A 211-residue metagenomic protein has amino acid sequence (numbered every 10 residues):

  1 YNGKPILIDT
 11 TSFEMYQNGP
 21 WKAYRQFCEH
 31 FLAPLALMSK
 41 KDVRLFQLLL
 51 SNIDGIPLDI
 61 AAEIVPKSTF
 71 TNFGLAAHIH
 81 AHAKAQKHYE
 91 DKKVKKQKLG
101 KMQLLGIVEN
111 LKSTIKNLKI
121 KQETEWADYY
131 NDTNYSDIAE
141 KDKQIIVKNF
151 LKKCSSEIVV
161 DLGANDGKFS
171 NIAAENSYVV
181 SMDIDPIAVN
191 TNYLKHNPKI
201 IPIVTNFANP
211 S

Functional and structural regions predicted by a protein language model:
Y1-S39: Catalytic activation segment of kinase domains across protein kinase-like and atypical kinase folds
Q26-K119: N-terminal auxiliary segments of SAM/dcSAM-dependent transferases
K116-A139: Class I SAM-dependent transferase core
I138-E157: Conserved alpha-helix/loop element of class I SAM-dependent methyltransferases that forms part of the SAM/SAH-binding
S155-N165: Conserved class I S-adenosyl-L-methionine
D166-N176: Conserved SAM-binding loop of SAM-dependent methyltransferases across substrates and taxa, primarily the Class I
Y178-D183: Conserved SAM-binding motif I beta-strand of class I
T191-S211: S-adenosyl-L-methionine
